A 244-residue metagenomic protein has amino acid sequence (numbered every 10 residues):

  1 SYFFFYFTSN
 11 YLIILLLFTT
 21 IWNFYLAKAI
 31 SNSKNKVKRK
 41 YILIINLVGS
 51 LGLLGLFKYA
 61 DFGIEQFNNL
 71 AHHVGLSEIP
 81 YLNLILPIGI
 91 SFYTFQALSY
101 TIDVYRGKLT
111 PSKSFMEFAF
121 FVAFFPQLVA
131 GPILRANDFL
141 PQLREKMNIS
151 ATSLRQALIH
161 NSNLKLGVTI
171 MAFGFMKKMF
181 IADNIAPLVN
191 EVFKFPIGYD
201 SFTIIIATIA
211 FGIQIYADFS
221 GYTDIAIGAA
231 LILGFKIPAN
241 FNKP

Functional and structural regions predicted by a protein language model:
S1-P244: Membrane-embedded transmembrane alpha-helical bundles that form the catalytic cores of multi-pass lipid-modifying
